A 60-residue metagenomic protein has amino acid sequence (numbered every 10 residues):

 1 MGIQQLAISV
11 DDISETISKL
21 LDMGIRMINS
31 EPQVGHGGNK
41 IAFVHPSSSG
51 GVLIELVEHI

Functional and structural regions predicted by a protein language model:
M1-L20: Vicinal oxygen chelate
I17-I60: Vicinal oxygen chelate
